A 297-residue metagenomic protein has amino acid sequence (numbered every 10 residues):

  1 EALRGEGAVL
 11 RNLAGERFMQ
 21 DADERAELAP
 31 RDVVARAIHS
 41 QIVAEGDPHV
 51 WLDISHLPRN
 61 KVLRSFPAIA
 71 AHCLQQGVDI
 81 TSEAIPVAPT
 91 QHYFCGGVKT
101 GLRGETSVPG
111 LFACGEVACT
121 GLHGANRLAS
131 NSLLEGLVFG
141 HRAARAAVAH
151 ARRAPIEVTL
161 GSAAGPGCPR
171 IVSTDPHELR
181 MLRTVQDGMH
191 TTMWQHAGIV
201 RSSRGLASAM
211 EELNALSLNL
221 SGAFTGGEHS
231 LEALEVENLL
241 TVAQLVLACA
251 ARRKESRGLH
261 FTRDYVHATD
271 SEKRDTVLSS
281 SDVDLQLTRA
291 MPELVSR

Functional and structural regions predicted by a protein language model:
E1-I85, A146-R152: An anion/pyrophosphate-binding glycine-rich loop and adjacent beta-alpha core in soluble alpha-beta enzymes
R17-Q20, R25-E27, A37-Q41, Y93 (+2 more regions): Glycine- and aromatic-enriched mobile tails/lids
P67-F112: FAD/FMN-dependent oxidoreductases across multiple families
